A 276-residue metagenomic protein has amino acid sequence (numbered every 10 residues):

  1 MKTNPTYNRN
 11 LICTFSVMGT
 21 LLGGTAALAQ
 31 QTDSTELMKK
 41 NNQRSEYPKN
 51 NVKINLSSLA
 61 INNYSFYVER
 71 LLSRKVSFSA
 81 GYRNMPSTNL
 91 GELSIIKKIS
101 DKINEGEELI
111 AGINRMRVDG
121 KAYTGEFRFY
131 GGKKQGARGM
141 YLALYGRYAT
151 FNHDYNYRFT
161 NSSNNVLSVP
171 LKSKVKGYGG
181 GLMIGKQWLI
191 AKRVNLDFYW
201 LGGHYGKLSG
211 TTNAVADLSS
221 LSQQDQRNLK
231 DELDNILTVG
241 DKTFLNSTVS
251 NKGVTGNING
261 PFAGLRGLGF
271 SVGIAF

Functional and structural regions predicted by a protein language model:
M1-R44, Q224-L245: Cleavable N-terminal export/targeting peptides
S34, F262-F276: Outer-membrane beta-barrel "beta-signal"
N41-K49, K75, G132-M140, L189-L196: Short loop/turn motifs that connect adjacent beta-strands in outer-membrane beta-barrel proteins
Q43, K53-S57, S87-A122, F151-G177 (+1 more regions): Extracellular/periplasm-exposed beta-strand and loop segments of Gram-negative cell-envelope proteins, dominated by
E46-Y64, S77-M85: Transmembrane beta-strand segments that form the barrel wall of outer-membrane beta-barrel proteins
N51-K53, S77-S79, Y141-Y145, N195-D197 (+1 more regions): Residue-level detector of the transmembrane beta-barrel scaffold of outer-membrane proteins
S57-L59, R83-M85, Y145-A149, L201-Y205 (+1 more regions): Outer-membrane beta-barrel pore domains and translocons
F66-R70, G125-F129, L144-G146, G180-W188 (+2 more regions): Residues on the lipid-exposed face of transmembrane beta-strands in outer-membrane beta-barrel proteins
